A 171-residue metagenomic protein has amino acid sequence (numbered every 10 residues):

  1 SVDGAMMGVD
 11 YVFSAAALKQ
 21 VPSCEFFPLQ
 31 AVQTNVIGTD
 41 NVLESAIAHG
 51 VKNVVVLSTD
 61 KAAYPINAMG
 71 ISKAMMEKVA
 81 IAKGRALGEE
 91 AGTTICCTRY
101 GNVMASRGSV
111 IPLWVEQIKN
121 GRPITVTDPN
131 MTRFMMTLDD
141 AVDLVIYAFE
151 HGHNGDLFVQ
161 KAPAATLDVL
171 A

Functional and structural regions predicted by a protein language model:
S1-Y11: Conserved Rossmann-fold cofactor-binding substructure of NAD(P)-dependent oxidoreductases
G4-A5, S45, L144: CheY-like receiver
M7, I47, R85-G88, K119 (+1 more regions): Residue-level signal for alpha-helix termini/capping positions
S14, L18-A74, K78, A82: Conserved Rossmann-fold NAD(P)-dependent oxidoreductase catalytic core, especially the SDR/UDP-sugar
A68-S72, V103, T137: The catalytic Tyr-centered alpha-helix of NAD(P)H-dependent dehydrogenases
V79-T132, D156-V159: Conserved beta-loop-beta element that borders a ligand/cofactor-binding pocket
A105-L113, T127-I146, A165-L170: Substrate-positioning beta->alpha
H151-A171: Mid/C-terminal beta-alpha module of Rossmann-like enzyme folds, strongest in SDR-family dehydrogenases/epimerases
